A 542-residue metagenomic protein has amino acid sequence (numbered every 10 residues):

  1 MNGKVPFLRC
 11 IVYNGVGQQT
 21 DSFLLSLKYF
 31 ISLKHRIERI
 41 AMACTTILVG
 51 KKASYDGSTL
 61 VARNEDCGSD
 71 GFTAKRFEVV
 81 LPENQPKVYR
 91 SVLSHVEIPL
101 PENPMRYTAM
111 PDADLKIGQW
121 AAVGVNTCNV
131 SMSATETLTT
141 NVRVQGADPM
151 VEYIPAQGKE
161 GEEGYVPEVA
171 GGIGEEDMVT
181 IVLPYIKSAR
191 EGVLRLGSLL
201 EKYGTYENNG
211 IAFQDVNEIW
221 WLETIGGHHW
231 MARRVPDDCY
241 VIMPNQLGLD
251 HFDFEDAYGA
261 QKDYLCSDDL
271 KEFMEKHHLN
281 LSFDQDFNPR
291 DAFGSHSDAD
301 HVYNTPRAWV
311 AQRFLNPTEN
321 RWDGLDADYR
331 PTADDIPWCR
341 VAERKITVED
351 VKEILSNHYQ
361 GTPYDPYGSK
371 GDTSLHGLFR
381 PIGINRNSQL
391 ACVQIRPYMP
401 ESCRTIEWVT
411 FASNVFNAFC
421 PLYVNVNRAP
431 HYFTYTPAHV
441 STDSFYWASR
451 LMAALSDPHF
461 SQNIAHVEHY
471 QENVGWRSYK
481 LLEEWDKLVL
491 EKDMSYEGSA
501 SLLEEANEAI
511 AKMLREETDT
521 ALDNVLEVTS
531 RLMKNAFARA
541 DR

Functional and structural regions predicted by a protein language model:
D21-A41: Short, Lys/Arg-enriched N-terminal segments with co-localized hydrophobic residues within the first ~10-30 amino acids
A43-E175, R195-D328: A contiguous strand-loop segment
V179-Y185: Short, well-ordered beta-strand elements within core beta-sheets of diverse protein domains
E272-M399: Glycine-rich, aromatic-lined ligand/substrate-binding cores of catalytic and carbohydrate-binding domains
Y364-E491: Substrate-recognition/cap regions that form aromatic- and gly/pro-loop-enriched pockets for small-molecule ligands
E472-R542: Histidine-centered catalytic/metal-binding microenvironments
